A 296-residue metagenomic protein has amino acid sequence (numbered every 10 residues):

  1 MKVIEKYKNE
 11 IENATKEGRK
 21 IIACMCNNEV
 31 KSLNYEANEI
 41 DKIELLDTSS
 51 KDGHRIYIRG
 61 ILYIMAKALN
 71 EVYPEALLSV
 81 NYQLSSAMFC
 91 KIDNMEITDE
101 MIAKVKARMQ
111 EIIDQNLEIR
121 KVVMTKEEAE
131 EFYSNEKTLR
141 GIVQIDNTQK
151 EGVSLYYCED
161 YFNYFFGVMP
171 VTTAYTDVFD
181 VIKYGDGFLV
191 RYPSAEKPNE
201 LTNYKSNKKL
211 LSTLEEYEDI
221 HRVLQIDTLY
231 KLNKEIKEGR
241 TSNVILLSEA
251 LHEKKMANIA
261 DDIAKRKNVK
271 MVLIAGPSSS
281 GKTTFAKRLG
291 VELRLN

Functional and structural regions predicted by a protein language model:
E10-I11, H54-V72, V80: Active/ligand-binding-proximal structured segments within catalytic/core domains that scaffold catalytic residues
R19-N34: Short acidic beta-strand-loop surface patches of small beta-rich interaction domains
A23, Y35-R55, L77-S85, F89-K267: Auxiliary tRNA-acceptor-end handling modules of aminoacyl-tRNA synthetases
V272-I274: Hydrophobic anchor at the beta1->P-loop junction of P-loop NTPases
S279: Walker A (P-loop) phosphate-binding loop of P-loop NTPases
K282: Conserved lysine of the Walker
F285, L289: Hydrophobic positions on the alpha1 helix immediately C-terminal to the Walker A/P-loop
L295-N296: Short beta-strand-centered segment that lines the nucleotide-binding/catalytic pocket of NTP-utilizing
